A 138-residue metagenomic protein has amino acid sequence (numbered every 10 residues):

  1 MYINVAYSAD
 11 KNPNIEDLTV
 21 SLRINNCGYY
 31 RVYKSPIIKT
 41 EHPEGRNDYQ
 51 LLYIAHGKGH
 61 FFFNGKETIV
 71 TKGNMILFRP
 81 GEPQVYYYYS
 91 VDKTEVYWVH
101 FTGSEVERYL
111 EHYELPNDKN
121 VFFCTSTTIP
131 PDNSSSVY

Functional and structural regions predicted by a protein language model:
M1-I69, S90, E107, D118: Generic protein-terminus/edge-of-domain signal
L18-S21, H100, C124-P131: Alpha-helix N-cap/helix-start motif at coil-to-helix transitions, marked by capping-box chemistry
Q50-Y53, T102-E105, I129-N133: Amphipathic, well-ordered alpha-helical segments in soluble domains
L51, M75-L77, W98: Conserved hydrophobic/aromatic beta-strand scaffold that supports enzyme active sites
G65-R79: Short acidic-glycine-tyrosine-enriched beta hairpin
E67, G81-E105: Ligand-binding loop in jelly-roll beta-barrel domains
R108-Y138: Amphipathic alpha-helical segments enriched in hydrophobic/aromatic residues interleaved with Lys/Arg
